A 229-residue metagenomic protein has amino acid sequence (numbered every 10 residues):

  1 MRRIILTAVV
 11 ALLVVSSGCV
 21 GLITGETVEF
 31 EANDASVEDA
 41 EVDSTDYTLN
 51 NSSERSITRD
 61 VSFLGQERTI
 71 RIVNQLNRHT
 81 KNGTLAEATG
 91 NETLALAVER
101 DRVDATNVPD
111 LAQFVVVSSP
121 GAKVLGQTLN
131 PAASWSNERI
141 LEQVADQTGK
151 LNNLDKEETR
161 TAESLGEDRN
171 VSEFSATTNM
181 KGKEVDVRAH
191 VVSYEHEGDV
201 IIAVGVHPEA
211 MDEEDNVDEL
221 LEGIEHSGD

Functional and structural regions predicted by a protein language model:
M1-E54, S164-D229: Hydrophobic alpha-helical segments
L22-T106, L125-G166: N-terminal "mature-domain start" segment
V98-P109, N179-A189: Phosphate-binding glycine-rich loops and adjacent basic patches that engage nucleotide phosphates, nucleic-acid
A112: Conserved catalytic or regulatory cores that recognize and/or transform ribose-phosphate-containing ligands
V117-A122, V206-A210: Short, solvent-exposed aromatic-acidic interface loops
S118, A133-N137, E213: Intrinsic-disorder-associated interaction segments
